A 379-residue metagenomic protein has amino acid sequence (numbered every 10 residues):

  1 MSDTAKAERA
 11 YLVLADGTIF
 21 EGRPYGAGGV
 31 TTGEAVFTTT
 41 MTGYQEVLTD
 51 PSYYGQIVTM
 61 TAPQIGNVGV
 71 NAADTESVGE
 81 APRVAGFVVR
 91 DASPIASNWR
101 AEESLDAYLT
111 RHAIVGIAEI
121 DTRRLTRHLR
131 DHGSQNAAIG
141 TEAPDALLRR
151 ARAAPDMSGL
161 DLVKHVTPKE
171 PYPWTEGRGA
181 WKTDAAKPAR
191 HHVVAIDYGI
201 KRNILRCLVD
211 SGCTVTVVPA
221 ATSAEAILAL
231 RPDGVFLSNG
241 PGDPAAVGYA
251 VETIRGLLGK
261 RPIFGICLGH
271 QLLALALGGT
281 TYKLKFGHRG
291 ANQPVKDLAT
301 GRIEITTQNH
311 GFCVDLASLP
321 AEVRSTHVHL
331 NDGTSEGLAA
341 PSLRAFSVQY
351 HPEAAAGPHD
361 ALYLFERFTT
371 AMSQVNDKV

Functional and structural regions predicted by a protein language model:
M1-E225, A229-L230, P244, A355-G357 (+1 more regions): RNA-binding accessory domains that recognize and position tRNA/RNA substrates
Y11-L12, P294-K296, H327, G337: Residue-level detector of beta-strand face positions
P24-Y25, A62, F286, Q308 (+2 more regions): Short clusters of small/polar residues that mark proteolytic maturation junctions
A92, G240, L343, E353: Flexible loop residues that form catalytic and substrate-binding hotspots at small-molecule/glycan-binding clefts
V115, H192, P262-F264, T280 (+1 more regions): Proline-centered loop/turn at the N-terminus of a beta-strand
H192-I196, T306-T307, F346-Y350: Active-site-proximal beta-strand elements of phosphoester/diester hydrolases
G234, N239-C313, G357-S373: Cysteine-nucleophile active-site neighborhood
G301-S342, V379: Catalytic beta-strand/loop cores that center a nucleophilic Ser/Cys/Thr and support acyl-enzyme chemistry
